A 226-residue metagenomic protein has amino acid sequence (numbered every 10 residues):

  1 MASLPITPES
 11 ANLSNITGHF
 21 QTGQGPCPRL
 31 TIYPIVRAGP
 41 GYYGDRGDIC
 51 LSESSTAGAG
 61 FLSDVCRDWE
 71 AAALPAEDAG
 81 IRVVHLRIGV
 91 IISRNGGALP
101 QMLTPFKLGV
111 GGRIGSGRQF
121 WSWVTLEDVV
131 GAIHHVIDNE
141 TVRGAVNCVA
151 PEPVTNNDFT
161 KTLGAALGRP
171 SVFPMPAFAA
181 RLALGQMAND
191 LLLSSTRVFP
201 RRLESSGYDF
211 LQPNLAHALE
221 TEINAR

Functional and structural regions predicted by a protein language model:
M1-G60: Conserved Rossmann-fold NAD(P)-dependent oxidoreductase catalytic core, especially the SDR/UDP-sugar
A38-G39, A71-R94: Conserved beta-loop-beta element that borders a ligand/cofactor-binding pocket
G47, C66-R67, A79-I81, I92-Q101 (+1 more regions): Glycine/proline-rich active-site loop of Rossmann-fold NAD(P)-dependent oxidoreductases
A57-L62, G89-G96, S116-L126, I137: Glycine-rich "substrate-gating" loop/helix at the edge of Rossmann-like oxidoreductase active sites
L103-G112, Q119-V154: Alpha-helical substrate-binding/gating segment
V129, I133, C148, F159 (+2 more regions): Non-catalytic, hydrophobic alpha-helical segments
N139-Q186, E220-R226: Mid/C-terminal beta-alpha module of Rossmann-like enzyme folds, strongest in SDR-family dehydrogenases/epimerases
D190-R226: C-terminal amphipathic/interface module of NAD(P)-dependent oxidoreductases and related NAD-binding regulators
